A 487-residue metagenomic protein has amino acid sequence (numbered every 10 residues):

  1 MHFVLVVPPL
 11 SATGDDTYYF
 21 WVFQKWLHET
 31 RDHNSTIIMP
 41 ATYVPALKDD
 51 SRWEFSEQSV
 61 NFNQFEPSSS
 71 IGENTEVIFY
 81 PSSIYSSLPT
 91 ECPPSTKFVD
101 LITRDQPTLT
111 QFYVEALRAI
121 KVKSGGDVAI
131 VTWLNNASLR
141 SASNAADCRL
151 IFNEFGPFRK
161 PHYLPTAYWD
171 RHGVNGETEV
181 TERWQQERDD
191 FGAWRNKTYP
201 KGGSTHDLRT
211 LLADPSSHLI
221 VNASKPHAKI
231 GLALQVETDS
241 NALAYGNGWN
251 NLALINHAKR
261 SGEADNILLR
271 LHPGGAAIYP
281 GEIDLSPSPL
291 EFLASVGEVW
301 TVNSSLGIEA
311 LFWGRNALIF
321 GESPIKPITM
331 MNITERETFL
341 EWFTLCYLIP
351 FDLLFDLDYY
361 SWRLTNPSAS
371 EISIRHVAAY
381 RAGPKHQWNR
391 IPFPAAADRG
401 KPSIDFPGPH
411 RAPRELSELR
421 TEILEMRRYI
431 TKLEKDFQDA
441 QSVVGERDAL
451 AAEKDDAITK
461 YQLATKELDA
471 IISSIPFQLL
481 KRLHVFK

Functional and structural regions predicted by a protein language model:
M1-T13, A41, Q235: Nucleotide-activated donor-dependent transferases that construct or modify glycoconjugates
V7-F20, T238-G246: A short, glycine/small-residue-rich beta-strand->loop->alpha-helix junction that serves as a flexible
P8-S11, Q24-Q111, I151-L211, W342-L348: Conserved N-terminal ligand/cofactor-binding loop architecture of enzyme catalytic domains
S82-L101, L234, L252-S286: Catalytic donor nucleotide-activated moiety binding site of glycosyltransferases and closely related
L109-R118, K225, G262-W313, A317: Donor nucleotide-activated moiety binding/catalytic core segment of transferases that use nucleotide-activated donors
Y168-V221, I328-L424: Leloir-type glycosyltransferase catalytic cores
S217-G275, S361, T365: Active-site donor-nucleotide binding/catalytic segment of nucleotide-sugar enzymes
P402-K487: Boundary detector for helix-to-coil junctions that initiate low-complexity/charged tails
